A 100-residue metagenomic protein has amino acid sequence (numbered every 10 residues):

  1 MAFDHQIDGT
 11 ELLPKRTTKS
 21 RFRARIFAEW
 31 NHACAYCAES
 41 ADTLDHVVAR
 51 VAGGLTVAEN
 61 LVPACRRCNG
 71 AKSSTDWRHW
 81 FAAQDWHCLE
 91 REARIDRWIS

Functional and structural regions predicted by a protein language model:
M1-H32, H79, H87-E92, D96-I99: Short, charged surface segments at domain edges that flank catalytic/cofactor-binding sites
A28, R66, A82: Short polybasic/polar patches that bind polyanions
A33-P63, K72-H79: Histidine-centered nuclease catalytic patch
A52, Q84-W86: Short edge-strand/loop segments of extracellular domains
P63-T75, L89-S100: Short Fe-S-cluster ligation motifs
